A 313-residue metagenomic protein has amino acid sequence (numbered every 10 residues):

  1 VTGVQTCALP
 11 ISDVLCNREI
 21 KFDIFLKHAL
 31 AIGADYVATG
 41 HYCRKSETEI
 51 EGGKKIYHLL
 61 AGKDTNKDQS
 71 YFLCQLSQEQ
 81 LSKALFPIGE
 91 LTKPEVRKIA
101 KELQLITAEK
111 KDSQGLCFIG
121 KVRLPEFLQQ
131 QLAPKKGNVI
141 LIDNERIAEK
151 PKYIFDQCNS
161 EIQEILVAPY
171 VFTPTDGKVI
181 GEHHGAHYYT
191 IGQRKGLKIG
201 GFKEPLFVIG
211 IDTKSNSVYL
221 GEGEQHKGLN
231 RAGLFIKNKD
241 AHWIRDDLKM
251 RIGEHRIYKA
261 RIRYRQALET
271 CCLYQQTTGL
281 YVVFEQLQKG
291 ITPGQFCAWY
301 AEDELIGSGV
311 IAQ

Functional and structural regions predicted by a protein language model:
V1, A8-L305, A312-Q313: Nucleotide-activated chemistry modules centered on ATP-dependent adenylation/adenylyltransferase
